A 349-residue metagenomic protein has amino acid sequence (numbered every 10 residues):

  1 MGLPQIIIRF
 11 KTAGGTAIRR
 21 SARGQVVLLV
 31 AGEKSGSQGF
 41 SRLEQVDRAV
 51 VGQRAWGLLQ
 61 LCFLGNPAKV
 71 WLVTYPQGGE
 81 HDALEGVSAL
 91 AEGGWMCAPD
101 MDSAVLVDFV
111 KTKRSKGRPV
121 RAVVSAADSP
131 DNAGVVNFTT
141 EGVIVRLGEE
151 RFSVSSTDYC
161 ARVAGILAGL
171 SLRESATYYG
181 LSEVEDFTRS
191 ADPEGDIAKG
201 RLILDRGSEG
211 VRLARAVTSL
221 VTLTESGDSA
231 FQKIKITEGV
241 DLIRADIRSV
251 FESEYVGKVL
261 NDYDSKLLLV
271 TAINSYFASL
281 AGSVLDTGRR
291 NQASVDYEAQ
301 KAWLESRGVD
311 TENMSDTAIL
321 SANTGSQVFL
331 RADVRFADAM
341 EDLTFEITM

Functional and structural regions predicted by a protein language model:
M1-L58, F63, E174, D205-M349: Structured, hydrophobic secondary-structure cores that serve as assembly/anchoring elements
I7, G15-I18, E85, T112-K113 (+10 more regions): Generic structural signal for short, flexible, solvent-exposed coil/loop and linker residues
I7, G24-A31, K69-T74, W95-C97 (+3 more regions): Ordered hydrophobic segments in well-structured contexts
T12, H81-D82, S129, F152 (+6 more regions): Residue-level detector of functional hotspots within protein domains
T12-T16, A55-C62, A83, A164 (+2 more regions): Intrinsically disordered, low-complexity boundary segments flanking structured domains
A55-Y179: Extracellular Cys-Trp
I166-S226: Extended, charged amphipathic alpha-helical segments
